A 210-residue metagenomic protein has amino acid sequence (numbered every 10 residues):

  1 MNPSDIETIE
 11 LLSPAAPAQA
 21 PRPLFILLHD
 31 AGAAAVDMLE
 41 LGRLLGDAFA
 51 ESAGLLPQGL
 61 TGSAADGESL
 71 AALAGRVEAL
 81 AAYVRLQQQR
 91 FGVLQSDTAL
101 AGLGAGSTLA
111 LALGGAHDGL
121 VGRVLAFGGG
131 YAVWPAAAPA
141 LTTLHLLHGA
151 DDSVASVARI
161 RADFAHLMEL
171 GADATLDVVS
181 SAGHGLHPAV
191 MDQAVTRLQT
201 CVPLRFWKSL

Functional and structural regions predicted by a protein language model:
N2-V93: Serine-hydrolase catalytic machinery in alpha/beta-hydrolase-like enzymes
R22, S96, P139-L144, L170-D173: Short, proline-enriched alpha-helix->beta-strand connector loops that line the catalytic pocket of alpha/beta-hydrolase
Q58-G62, G130, A182: Short beta-to-alpha linker loops that shape the active-site pocket of alpha/beta-hydrolase fold enzymes
S96-L141: Primarily recognizes the serine-hydrolase "nucleophile elbow" in alpha/beta-hydrolase and SGNH/GDSL folds
H145-H148, D152: Short beta-strand/loop motif that positions the catalytic acidic residue of the alpha/beta-hydrolase fold
A158-L210: C-terminal catalytic histidine-bearing segment of alpha/beta-hydrolase fold enzymes
